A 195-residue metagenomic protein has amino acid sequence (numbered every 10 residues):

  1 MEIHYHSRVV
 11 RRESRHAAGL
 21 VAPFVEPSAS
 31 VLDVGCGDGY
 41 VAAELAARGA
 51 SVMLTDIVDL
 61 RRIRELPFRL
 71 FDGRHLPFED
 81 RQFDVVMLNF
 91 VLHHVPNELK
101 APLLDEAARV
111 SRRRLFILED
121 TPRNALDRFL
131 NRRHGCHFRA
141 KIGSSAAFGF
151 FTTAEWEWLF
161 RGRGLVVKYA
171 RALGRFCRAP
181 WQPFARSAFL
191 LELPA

Functional and structural regions predicted by a protein language model:
V10-P27: Conserved alpha-helix/loop element of class I SAM-dependent methyltransferases that forms part of the SAM/SAH-binding
S28-G37: Conserved class I S-adenosyl-L-methionine
D38-H75: Class I SAM-dependent methyltransferase SAM/SAH-binding core
V41, L118-A179: C-terminal alpha-helical "lid/dimerization" subdomain adjacent to the S-adenosyl-L-methionine
M87: A conserved beta-strand element that flanks and buttresses the S-adenosyl-L-methionine
H93-V95: A short His-aromatic
A101-L115: A short glycine-rich, Lys/Arg-flanked "PGG" loop and its adjoining helix->strand segment in the class I
F176-A195: Core SAM-dependent methyltransferase catalytic element
